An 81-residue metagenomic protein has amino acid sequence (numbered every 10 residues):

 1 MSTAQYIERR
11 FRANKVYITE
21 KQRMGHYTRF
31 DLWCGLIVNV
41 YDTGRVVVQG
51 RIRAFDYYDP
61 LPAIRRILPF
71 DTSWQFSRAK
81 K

Functional and structural regions predicted by a protein language model:
M1-I37, D59-R66: Short Lys/Arg-enriched alpha/beta "domain-start" segment
L36-D59: Intrinsically disordered, low-complexity regulatory segments enriched in Ser/Thr/Pro and charged residues
R53-K81: Mixed-charge, Lys/Arg-enriched low-complexity segments
